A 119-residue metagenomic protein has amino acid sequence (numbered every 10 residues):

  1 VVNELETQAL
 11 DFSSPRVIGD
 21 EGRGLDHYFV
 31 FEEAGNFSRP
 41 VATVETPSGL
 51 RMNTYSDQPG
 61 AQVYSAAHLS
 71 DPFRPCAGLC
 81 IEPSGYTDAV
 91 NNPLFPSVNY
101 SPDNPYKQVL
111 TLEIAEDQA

Functional and structural regions predicted by a protein language model:
V2-A119: Active-site pocket scaffolds in enzymes
